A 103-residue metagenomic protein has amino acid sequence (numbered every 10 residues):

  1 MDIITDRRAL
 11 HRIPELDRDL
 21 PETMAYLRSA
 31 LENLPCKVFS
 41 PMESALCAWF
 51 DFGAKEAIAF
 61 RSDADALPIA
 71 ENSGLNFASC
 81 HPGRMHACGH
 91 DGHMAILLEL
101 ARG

Functional and structural regions predicted by a protein language model:
M1-H86, A95-L98: Acidic/His- and Gly-rich active-site-bordering loop/insert found across diverse amide/peptide-bond hydrolases
E99-G103: Flexible, small-residue-rich helix->loop connector segments that border functional cores
